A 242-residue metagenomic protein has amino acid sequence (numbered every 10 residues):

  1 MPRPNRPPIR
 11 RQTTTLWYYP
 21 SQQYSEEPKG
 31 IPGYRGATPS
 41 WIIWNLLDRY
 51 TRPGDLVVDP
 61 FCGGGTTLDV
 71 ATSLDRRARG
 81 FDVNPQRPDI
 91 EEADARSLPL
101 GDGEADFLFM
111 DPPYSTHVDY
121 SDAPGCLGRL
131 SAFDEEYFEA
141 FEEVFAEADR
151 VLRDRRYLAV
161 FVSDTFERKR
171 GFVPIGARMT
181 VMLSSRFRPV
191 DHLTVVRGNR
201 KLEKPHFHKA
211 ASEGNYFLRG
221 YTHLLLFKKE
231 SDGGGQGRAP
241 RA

Functional and structural regions predicted by a protein language model:
M1-A242: Class I S-adenosyl-L-methionine-dependent methyltransferase catalytic core
